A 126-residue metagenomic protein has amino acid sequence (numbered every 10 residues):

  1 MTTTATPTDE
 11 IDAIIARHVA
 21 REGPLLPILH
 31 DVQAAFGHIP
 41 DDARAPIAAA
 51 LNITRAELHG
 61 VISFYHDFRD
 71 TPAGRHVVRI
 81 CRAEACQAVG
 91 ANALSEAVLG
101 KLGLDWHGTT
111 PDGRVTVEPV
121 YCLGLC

Functional and structural regions predicted by a protein language model:
M1-L125: Signature of N-terminal electron-transfer/Fe-S-associated modules in redox systems
